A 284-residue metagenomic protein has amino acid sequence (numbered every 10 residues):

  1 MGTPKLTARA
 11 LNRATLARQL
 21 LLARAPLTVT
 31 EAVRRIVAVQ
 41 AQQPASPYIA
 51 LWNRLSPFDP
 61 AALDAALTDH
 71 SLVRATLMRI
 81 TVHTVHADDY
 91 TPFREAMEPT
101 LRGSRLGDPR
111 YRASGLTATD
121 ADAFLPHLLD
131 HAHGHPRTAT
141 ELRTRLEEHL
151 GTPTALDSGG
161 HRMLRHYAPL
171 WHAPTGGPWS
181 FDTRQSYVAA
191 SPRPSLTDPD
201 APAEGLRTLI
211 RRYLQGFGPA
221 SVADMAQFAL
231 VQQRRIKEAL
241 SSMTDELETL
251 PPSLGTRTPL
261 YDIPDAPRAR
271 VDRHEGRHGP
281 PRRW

Functional and structural regions predicted by a protein language model:
M1-W284: Long, low-complexity intrinsically disordered regions
